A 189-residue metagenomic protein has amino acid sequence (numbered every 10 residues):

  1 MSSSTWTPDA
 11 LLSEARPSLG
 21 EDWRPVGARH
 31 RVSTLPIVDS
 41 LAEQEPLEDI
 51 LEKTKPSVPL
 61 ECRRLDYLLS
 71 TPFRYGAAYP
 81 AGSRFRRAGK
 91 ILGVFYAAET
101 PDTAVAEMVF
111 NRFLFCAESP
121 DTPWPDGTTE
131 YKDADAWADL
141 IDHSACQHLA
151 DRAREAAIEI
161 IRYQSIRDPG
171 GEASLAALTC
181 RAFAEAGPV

Functional and structural regions predicted by a protein language model:
M1-G89, A117-V189: Active-site and NAD+-binding cores of ADP-ribose-processing enzymes
G89, P101, N111-R112, A177: Generic preference for flexible, low-structure residues
L92-A98: Short, well-ordered beta-strand elements within core beta-sheets of diverse protein domains
E99-V105: Internal, conserved structured core segments that host functional sites
V105-C116: Short active-site loop/helix that positions an aromatic residue
